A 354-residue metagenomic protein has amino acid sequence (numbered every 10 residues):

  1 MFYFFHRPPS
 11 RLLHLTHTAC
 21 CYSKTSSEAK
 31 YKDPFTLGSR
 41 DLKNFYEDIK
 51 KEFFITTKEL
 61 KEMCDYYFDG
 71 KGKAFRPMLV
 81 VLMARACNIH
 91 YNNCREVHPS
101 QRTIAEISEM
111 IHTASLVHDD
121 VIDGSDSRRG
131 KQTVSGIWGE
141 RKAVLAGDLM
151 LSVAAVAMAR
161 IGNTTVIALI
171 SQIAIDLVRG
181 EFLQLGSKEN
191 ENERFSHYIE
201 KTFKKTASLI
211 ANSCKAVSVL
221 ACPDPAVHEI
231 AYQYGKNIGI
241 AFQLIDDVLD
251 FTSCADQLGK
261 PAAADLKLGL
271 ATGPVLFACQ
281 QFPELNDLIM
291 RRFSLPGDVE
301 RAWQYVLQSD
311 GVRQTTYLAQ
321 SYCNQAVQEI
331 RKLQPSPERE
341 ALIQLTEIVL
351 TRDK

Functional and structural regions predicted by a protein language model:
F2-K354: All-alpha prenyltransferase/terpene-synthase fold signal
